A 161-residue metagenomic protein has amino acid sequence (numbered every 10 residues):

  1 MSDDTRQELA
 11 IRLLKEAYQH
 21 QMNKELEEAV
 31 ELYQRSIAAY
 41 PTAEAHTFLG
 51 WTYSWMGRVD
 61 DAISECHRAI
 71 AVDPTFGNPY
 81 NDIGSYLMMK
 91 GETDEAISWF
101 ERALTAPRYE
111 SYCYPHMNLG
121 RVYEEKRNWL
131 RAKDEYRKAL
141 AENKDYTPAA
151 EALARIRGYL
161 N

Functional and structural regions predicted by a protein language model:
M1-A10, E125, W129-N161: Terminal, low-structured helical/coil segments at or just beyond the last alpha-helical repeat
R6-E44, F48, W55: Alpha-helical segment of the N-proximal tetratricopeptide repeat
M22-L32, W55-R68, K90-T105, Y114 (+2 more regions): Structural signature of tandem alpha-helical TPR/SEL1-like repeats, specifically the intra-repeat loop/turn
S36-I37, I70, L104-A106, L140 (+1 more regions): A conserved position within tetratricopeptide repeats
Y40-P41, P74, R108-E110, K144: Short coil turns that delineate tetratricopeptide repeat
A45-H46, P79, C113-P115, A149: TPR alpha-solenoid repeat register
